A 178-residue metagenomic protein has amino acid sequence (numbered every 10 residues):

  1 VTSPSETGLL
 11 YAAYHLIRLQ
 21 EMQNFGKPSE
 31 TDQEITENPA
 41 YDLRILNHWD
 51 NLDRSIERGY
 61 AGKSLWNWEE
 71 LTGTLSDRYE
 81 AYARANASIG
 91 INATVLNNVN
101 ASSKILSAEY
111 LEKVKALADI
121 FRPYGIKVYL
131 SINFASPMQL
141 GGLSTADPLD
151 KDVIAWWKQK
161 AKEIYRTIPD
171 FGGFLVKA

Functional and structural regions predicted by a protein language model:
V1-L175: Feature activates predominantly on carbohydrate-active enzymes
A178: Structured, solvent-exposed acidic/aromatic patches
